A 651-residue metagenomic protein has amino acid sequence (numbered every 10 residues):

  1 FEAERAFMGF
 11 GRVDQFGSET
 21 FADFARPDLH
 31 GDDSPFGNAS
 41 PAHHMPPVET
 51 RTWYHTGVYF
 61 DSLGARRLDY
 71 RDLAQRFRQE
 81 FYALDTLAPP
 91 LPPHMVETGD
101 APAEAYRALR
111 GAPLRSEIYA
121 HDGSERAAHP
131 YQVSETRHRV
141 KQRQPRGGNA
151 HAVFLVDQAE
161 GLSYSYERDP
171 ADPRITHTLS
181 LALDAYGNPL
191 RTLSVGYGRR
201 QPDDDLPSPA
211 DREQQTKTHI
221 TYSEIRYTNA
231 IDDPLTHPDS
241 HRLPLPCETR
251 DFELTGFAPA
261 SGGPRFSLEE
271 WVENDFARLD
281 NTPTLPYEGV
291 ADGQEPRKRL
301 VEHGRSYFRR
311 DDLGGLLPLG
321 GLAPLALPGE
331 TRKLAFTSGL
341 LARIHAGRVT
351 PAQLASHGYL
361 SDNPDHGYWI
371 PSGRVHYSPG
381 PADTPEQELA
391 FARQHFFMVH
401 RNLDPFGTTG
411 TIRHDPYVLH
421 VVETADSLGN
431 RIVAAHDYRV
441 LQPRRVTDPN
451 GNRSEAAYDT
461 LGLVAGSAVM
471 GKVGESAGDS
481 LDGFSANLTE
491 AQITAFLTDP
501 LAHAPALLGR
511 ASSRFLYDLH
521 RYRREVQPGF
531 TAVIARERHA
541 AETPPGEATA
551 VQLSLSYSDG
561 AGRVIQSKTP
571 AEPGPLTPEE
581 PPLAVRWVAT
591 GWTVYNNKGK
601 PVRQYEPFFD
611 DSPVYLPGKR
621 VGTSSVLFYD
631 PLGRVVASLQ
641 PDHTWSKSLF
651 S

Functional and structural regions predicted by a protein language model:
F1-S476, G483-A486, T498-D499, H503-S612 (+1 more regions): Non-catalytic interaction/targeting regions
I493-F496: Long, compositionally biased, charged low-complexity segments
T644: An acidic-aromatic loop/edge-strand motif
